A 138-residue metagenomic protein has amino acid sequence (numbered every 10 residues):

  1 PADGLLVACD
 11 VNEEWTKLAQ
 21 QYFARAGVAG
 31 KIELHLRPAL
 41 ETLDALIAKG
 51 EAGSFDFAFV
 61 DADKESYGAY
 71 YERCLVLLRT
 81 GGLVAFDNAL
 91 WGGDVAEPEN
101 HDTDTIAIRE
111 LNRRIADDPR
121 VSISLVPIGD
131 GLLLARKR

Functional and structural regions predicted by a protein language model:
P1-R138: S-adenosylmethionine/decaboxylated-SAM
